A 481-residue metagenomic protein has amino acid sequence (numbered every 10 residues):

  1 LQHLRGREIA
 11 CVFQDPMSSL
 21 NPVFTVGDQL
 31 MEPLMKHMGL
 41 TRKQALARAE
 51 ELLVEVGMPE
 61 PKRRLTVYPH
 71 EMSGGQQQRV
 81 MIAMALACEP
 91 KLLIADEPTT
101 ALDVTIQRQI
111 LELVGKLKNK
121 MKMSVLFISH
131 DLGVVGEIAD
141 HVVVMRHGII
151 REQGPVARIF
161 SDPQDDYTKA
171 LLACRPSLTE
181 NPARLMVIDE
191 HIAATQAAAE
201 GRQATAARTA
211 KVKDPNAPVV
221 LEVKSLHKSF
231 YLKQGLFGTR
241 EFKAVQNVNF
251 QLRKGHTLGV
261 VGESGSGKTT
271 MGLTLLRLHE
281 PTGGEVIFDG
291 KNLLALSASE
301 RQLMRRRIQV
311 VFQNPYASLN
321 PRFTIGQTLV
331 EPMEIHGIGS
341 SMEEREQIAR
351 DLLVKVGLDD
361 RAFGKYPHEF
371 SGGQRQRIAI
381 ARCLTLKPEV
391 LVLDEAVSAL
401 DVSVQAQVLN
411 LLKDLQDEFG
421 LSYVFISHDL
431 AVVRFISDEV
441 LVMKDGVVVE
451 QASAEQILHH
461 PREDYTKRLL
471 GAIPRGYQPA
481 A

Functional and structural regions predicted by a protein language model:
G6, H70, C88, H368 (+1 more regions): Conserved signature/switch motifs of ABC ATPase nucleotide-binding domains
Q44-R63, N292, E343-R361, L470-G471: Conserved ABC ATPase "signature" region
P59-R63, V156-E222, L232-L236, A454-A481: Short catalytic/signature loops enriched in Gly
V67-M72, Q76, Y366-F370, Q374: Conserved ABC ATPase signature
A87-K91, T385-E389, Q405: A short, proline-enriched helix->beta-strand linker immediately N-terminal to the Walker B motif in ABC-type P-loop
G284-N292, M304: Conserved ABC transporter NBD signature motif
